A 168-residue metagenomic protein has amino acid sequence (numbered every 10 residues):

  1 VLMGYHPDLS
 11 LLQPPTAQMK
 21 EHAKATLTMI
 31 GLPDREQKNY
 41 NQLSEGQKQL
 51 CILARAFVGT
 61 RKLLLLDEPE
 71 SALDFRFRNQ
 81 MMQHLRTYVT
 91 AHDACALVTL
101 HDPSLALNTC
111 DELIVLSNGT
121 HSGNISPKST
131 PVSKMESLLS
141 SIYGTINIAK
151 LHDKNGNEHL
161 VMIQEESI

Functional and structural regions predicted by a protein language model:
A17-R35: Conserved ABC ATPase "signature" region
N39-L43: Conserved ABC ATPase signature
L64-E68: Catalytic Walker B motif of ABC-type/P-loop ATPase nucleotide-binding domains
N79-A91: Helical segment within the ABC ATPase nucleotide-binding domain
L100-H101: H-loop/switch region of ABC-family ATPase nucleotide-binding domains
L113-S129: H-loop (His-switch) and adjacent beta-strand-loop-beta switch element of ABC-type ATPase nucleotide-binding domains
M135-I168: ABC ATPase nucleotide-binding domains
